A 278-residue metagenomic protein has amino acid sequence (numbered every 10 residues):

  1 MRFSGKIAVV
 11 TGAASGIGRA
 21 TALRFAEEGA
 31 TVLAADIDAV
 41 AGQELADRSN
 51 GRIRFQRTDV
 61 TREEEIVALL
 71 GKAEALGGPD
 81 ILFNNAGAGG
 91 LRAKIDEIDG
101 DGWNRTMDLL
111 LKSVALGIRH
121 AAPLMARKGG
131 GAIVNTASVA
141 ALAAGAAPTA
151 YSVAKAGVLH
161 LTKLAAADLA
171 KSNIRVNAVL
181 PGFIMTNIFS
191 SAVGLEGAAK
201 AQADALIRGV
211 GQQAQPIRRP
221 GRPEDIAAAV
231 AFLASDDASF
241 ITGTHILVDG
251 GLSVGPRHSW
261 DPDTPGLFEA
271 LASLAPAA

Functional and structural regions predicted by a protein language model:
R2, I118, R219-V248, S253: C-terminal substrate-recognition "lid" of short-chain dehydrogenase/reductases
R92, A231, T242-A278: Short C-terminal tail/terminal secondary-structure segment of NAD(P)H-dependent dehydrogenase/reductase domains
A93-I95, D99-N104, G211: Substrate-binding pocket helix/loop in short-chain dehydrogenase/reductase
I118, A154, T162: Active-site helix of classical SDR
P123, A167-K171, S239: Alpha-helical segment proximal to the catalytic Tyr-Lys
S138: Residue(s) in the substrate-gating loop at a strand-loop-helix junction that position the organic substrate next
L180-L195, V254: Short, flexible catalytic-loop segment of classical short-chain dehydrogenase/reductase
